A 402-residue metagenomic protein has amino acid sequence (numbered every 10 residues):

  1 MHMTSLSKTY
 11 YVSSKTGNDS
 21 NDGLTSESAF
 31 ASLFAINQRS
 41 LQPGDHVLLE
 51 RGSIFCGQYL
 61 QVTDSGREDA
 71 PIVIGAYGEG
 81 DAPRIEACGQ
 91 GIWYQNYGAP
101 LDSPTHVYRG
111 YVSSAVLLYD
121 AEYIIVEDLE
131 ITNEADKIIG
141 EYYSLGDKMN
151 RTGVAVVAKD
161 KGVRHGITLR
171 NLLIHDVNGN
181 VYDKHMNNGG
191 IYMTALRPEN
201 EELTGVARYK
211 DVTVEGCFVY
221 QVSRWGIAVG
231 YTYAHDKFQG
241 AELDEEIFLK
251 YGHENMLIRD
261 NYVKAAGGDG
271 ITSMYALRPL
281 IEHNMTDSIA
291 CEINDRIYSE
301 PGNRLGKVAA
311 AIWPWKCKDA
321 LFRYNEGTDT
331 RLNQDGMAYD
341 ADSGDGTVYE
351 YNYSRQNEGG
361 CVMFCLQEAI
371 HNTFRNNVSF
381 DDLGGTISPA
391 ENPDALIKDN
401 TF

Functional and structural regions predicted by a protein language model:
M1-L6: N-terminal pre-domain segments of enzymes
S7, G44, F55-G57, D69-P71 (+8 more regions): Surface-exposed or flexible loop/turn and strand-edge residues in extracellular/cell-surface modules
S14-E50, F55: Acidic Gly/Asp/Thr-rich repetitive segments characteristic of extracellular carbohydrate-active and adhesion proteins
F34-S40, F55-G66, E86-A87, Y275: Short, T/G/N/S-enriched strand-turn elements that build extracellular solenoid repeat scaffolds
L48, Q61, V73-G75, R84-E86 (+14 more regions): Extracellular beta-strand solenoid repeats
L48, R67-D147, D176-D183: Right-handed parallel beta-helix/beta-spiral solenoid domain characteristic of secreted/periplasmic
P71, G80, E122-N133, G162-N178 (+9 more regions): Right-handed parallel beta-helix
Y142-V156, H185-E201, T232-Y233, K237: Asp-box/WD-like beta-propeller blade repeats and closely related beta-sheet repeat scaffolds
